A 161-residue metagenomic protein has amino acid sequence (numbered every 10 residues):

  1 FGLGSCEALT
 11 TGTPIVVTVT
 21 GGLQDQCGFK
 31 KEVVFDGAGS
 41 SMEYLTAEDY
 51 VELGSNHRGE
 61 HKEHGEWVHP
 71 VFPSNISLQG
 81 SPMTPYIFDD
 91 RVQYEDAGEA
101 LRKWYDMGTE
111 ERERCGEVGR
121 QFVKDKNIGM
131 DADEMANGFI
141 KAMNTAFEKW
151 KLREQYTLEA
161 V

Functional and structural regions predicted by a protein language model:
G2-S5: Short glycine/serine-rich donor-binding loops of glycosyltransferases
E7-T13, T18-V19, F29-G37: Conserved donor-binding/catalytic loop of nucleotide-activated donor transferases
L9-G12, E63-G65, G116: Short, well-ordered loop/turn elements at secondary-structure boundaries
Q24-D25, K30-K103: Change "using UDP/GDP/dTDP sugars" to "using nucleotide sugars
F29-E32, D36, E110, T145-Y156: Charged, solvent-exposed alpha-helical segments that act as regulatory interaction surfaces
F88-D96, T109-K141: A charged, aromatic-enriched C-terminal amphipathic alpha-helix characteristic of glycosyltransferases across folds
R102-D106, K124, N144, E148: Residues at helix-coil transition
G129-V161: C-terminal alpha-helical cap of glycosyltransferases
